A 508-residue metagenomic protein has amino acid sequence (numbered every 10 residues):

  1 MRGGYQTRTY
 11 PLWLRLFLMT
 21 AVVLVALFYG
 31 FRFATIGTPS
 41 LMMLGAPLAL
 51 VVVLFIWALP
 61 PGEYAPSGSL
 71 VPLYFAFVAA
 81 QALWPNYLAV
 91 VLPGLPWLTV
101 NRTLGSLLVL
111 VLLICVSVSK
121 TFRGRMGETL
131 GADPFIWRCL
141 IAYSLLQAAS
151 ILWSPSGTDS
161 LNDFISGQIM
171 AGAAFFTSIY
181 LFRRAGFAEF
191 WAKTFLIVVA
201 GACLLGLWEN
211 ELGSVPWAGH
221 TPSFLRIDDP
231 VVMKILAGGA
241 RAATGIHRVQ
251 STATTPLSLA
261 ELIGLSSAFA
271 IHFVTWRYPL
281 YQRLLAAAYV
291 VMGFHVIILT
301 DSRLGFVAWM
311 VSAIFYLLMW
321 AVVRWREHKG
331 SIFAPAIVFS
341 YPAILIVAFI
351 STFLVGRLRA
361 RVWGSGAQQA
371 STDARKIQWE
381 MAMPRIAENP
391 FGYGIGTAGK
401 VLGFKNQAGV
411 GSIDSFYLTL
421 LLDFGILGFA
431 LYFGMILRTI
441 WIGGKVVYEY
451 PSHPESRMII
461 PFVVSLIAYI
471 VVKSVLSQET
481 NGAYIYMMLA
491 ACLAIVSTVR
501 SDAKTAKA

Functional and structural regions predicted by a protein language model:
L18-Y29, A65-G172, Y469-V472: N-terminal hydrophobic segments of proteins, predominantly signal-anchor/transmembrane helices of inner/organellar
A34, G201-W217, T300, L317-G366 (+1 more regions): A membrane-periplasm/extracellular boundary helix in multi-pass inner-membrane enzymes that assemble envelope glycans
L50-V53, M310-I314, P461-K473, S477-A508: Transmembrane alpha-helices of multi-pass inner-membrane enzymes
L73-V78, L284-F294, G444-V475: Loop-to-helix entry and N-terminal half of a specific, functionally important transmembrane alpha helix in multi-pass
L140-L152, A173, F190-V322, K445: Alpha-helical transmembrane segments of multi-pass inner-membrane proteins
H247, S251-L257, F294-I298, S302-R303 (+4 more regions): A conserved mid-to-late transmembrane alpha helix and its immediate loop/hinge that forms the functional core
Y278, M310, I314, L318 (+1 more regions): Hydrophobic transmembrane alpha-helices and their immediate junctions
F353-F424, G443-Y450: Long extracytoplasmic/lumenal interhelical loops at the membrane interface of multi-pass membrane proteins
